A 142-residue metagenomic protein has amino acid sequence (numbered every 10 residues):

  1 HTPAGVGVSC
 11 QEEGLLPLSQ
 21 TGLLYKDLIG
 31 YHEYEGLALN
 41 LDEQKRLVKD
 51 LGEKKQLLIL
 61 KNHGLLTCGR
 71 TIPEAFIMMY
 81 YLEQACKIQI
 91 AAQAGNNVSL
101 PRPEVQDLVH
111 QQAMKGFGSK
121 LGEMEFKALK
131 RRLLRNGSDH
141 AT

Functional and structural regions predicted by a protein language model:
T2-T142: Glycine-rich flexible loops
